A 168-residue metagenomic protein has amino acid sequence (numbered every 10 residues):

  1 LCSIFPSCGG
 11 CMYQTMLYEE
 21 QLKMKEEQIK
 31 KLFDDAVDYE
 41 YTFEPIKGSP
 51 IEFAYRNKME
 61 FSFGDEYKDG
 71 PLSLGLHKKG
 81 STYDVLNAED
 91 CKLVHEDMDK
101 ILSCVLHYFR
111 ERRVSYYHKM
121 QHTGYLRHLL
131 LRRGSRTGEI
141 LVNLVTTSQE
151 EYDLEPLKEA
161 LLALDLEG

Functional and structural regions predicted by a protein language model:
L1-G168: Accessory RNA-recognition modules of RNA-modification enzymes
